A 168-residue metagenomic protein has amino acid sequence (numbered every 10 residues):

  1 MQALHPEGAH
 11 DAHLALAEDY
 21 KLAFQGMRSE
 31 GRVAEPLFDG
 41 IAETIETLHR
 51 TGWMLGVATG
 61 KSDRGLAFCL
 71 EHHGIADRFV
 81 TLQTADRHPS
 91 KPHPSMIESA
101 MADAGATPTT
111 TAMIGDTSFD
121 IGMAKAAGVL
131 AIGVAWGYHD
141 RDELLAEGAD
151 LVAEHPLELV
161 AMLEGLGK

Functional and structural regions predicted by a protein language model:
M1, H13, A17, F38-I41 (+3 more regions): A general structural signal for well-ordered alpha-helical segments in protein cores
A3-D39, T51: Metal-dependent phosphoesterase signature
A34-P36, G56, S62-M113, S118-A127 (+1 more regions): Substrate-recognition "cap/lid" segment bordering the active-site pocket of phosphatases
E43-W53: A short, Lys/Arg-enriched amphipathic alpha-helix followed by its capping loop at the start of a domain
A135: Nucleotide-sugar donor-binding loop of glycosyltransferases
L151-H155: Short acidic-hydrophobic, aromatic-tinged amphipathic segments that line or gate anion-handling sites
A161-K168: Short amphipathic alpha-helix with an adjacent loop that forms part of the alpha/beta core around
